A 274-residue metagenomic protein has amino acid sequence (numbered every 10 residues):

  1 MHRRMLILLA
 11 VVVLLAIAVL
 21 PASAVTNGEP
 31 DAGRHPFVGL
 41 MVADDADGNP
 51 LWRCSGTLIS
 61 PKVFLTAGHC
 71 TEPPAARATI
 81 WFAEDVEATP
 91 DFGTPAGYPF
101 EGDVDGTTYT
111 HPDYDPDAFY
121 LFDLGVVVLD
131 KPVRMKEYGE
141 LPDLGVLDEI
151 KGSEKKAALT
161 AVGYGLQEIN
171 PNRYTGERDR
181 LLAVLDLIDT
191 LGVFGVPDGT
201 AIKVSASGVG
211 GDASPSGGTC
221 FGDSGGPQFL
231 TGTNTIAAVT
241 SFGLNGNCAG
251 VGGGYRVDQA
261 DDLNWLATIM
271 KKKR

Functional and structural regions predicted by a protein language model:
M1-L8: Bacterial N-terminal signal peptides that target proteins for export
L9-A18: Bacterial N-terminal signal peptides
L20-A24: Sec/Tat signal peptide C-region and signal peptidase I cleavage site
V25-G33, A46-G48, A78-I150, L166 (+2 more regions): Conserved catalytic-core segment of clan PA serine endopeptidases
D31-F37, W52-E72, A78-E87, G176-L182 (+2 more regions): C-terminal subregion of chymotrypsin/trypsin-like serine protease catalytic domains
L40-D45: Short beta-strand segments that buttress and anchor functional surface loops
T71, Y109-P112, A201-D212, T240-N245: Short, solvent-exposed aromatic-acidic interface loops
Y120-L124, V128-S216, Q259-L266: Chymotrypsin/trypsin-fold serine protease catalytic domain
